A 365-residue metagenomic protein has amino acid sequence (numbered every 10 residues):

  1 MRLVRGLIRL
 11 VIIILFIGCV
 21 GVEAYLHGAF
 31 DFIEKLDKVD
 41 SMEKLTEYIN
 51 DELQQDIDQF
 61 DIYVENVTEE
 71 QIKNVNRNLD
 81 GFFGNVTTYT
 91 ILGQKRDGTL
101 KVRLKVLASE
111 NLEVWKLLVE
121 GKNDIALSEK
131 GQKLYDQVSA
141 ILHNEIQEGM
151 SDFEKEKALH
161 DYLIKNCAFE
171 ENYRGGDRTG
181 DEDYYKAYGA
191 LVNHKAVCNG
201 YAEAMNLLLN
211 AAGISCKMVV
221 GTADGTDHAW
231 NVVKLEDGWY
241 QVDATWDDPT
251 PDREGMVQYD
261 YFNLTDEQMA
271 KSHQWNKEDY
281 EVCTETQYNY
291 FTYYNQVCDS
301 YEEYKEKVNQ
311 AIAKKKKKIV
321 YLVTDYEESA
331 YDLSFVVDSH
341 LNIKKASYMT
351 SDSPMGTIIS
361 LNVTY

Functional and structural regions predicted by a protein language model:
M1-M42, L159, N193-G200, A204-M205 (+5 more regions): Gram-positive cell-envelope targeting signals
L3-F153, A270-Y365: N-terminal accessory/pre-domain segments preceding catalytic cores
R5, E170, T265: Residue-level signal for threonine
I62-Y63, E170-Y173, G180-E182, D247 (+1 more regions): Repeated polar recognition positions within modular binding domains
S128-A190: Secondary-structure boundary elements
Y173-D177, Y184, Y188, K195 (+1 more regions): Catalytic cysteine-centered active-site loop
G200-E267: Hydrophobic/aromatic-rich core segments of domains that either
